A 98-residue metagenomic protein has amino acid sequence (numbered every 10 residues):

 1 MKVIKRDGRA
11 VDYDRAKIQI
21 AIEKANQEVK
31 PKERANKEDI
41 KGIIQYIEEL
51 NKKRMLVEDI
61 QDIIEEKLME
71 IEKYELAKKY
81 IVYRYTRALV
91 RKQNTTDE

Functional and structural regions predicted by a protein language model:
M1-E98: Extended catalytic cores of very large enzyme megasubunits
